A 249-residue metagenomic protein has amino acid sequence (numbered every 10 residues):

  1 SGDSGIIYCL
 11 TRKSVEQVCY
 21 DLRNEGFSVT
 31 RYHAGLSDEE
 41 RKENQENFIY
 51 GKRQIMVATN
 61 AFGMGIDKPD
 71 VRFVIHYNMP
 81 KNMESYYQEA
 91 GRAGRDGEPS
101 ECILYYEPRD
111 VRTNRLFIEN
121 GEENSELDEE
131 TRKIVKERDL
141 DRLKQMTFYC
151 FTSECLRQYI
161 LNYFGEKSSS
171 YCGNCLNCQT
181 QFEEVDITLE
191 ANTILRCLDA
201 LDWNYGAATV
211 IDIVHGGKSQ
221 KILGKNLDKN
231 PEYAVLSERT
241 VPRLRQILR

Functional and structural regions predicted by a protein language model:
S1-E130, D141, E166-S170, N177: Helicase motor core with emphasis on the C-terminal RecA-like subdomain
Y8-R12, A34, D38, R132-K136 (+4 more regions): Conserved phosphate/pyrophosphate-binding and hydrolysis machinery centered on Walker-type P-loop NTPases, extending
K13, P108, I160, G216-G217: Short glycine-enriched loops at secondary-structure junctions
Q17, E43, Q145, T209 (+1 more regions): Short Gly/charged-rich anion-binding patches and loops
F48, C150, L198-D202: Short helix-to-turn junction characteristic of helix-turn-helix DNA-binding domains, especially the helix
T113, N124-D128, R138-D139, L156-Q158 (+1 more regions): Accessory DNA-binding and partner-docking regions appended to nucleic-acid-acting proteins, especially the terminal
D139-K167: C-terminal accessory regions
